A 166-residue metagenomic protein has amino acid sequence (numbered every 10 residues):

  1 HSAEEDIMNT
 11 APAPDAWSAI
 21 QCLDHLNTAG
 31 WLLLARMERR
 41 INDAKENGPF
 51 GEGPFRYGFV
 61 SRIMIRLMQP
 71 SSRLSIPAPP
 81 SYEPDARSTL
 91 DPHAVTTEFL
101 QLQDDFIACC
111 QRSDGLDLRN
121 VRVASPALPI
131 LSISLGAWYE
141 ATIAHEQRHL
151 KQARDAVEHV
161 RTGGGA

Functional and structural regions predicted by a protein language model:
H1-I7, R73-S81, D117-L128: Short alpha-helical hairpin
A3-E4, S18, D91, S134: Helix N-cap and loop-to-helix transition residues
N9-M68, D104, A108-A166: Short, contiguous alpha-helical
I65-Q101: Alpha-helix-centered segments that form part of catalytic cores
